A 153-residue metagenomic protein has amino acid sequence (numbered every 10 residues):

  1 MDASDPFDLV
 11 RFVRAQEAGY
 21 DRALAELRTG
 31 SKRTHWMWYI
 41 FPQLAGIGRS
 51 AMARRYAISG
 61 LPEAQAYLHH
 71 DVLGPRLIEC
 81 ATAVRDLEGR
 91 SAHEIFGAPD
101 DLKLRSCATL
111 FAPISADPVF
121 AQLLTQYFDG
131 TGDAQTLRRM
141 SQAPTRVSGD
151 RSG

Functional and structural regions predicted by a protein language model:
M1-A18: Extreme N-terminal tail/first-helix region
Q16-L27: A long, hydrophobic alpha-helical segment
E26-L61: Hydrophobic/aromatic-rich, well-ordered segments within soluble, folded domains that form packed cores
K32-Y39, R76, D100-C107, V119-L123: Residue-level detector of well-ordered alpha-helical segments, enriched for hydrophobic/aromatic packing positions
G46-M52, A112-Q122: Short helix-capping/linker segments at secondary-structure and domain boundaries
R54-R76, T131, A143-P144: C-terminal end-helix/capping segment
A66-P113: Mid-chain, well-packed structural core segment of small domains
A116-G153: Charged phosphate-binding loop/patch that engages nucleotide di/tri-phosphates or the phosphate backbone of nucleic
